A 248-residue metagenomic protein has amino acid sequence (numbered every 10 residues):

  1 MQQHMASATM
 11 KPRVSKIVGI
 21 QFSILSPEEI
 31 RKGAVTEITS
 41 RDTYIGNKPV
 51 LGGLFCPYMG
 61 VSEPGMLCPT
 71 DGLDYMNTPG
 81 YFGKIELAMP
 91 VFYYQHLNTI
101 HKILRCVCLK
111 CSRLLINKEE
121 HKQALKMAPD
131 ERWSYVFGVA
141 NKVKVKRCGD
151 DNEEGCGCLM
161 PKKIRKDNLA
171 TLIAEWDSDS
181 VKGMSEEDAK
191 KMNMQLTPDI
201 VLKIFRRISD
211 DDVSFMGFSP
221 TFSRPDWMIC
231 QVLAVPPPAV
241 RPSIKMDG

Functional and structural regions predicted by a protein language model:
M1-G248: Conserved core architecture of multi-subunit DNA-directed RNA polymerases
